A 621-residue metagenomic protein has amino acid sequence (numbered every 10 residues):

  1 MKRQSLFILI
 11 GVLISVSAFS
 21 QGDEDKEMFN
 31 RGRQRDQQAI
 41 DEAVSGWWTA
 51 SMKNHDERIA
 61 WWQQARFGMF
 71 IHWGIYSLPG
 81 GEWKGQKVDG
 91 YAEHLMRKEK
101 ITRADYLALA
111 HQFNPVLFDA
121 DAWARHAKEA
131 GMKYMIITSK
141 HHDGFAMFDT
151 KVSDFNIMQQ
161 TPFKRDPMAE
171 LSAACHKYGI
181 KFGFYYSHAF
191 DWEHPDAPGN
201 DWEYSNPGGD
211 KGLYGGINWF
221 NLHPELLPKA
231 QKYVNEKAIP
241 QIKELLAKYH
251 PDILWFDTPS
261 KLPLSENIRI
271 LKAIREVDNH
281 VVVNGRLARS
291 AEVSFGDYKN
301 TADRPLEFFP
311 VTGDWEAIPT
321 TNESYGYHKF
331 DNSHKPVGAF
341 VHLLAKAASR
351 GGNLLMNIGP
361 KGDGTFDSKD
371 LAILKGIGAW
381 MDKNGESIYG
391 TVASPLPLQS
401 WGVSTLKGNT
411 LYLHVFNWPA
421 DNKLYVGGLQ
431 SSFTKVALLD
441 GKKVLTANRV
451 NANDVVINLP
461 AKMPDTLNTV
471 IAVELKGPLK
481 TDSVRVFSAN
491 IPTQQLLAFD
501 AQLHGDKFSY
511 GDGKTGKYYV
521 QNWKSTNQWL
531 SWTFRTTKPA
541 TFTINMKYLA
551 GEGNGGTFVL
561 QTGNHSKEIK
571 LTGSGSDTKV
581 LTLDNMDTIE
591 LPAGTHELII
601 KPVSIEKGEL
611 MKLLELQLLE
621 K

Functional and structural regions predicted by a protein language model:
M1-F7: Bacterial N-terminal signal peptides that target proteins for export
S15-S17: N-terminal signal peptide c-region/cleavage motif recognized by signal peptidases
Q21-W529, T533-K538, Y548-E590, E597-K621: Mature catalytic domains of secreted/periplasmic carbohydrate-active enzymes
I544: P-loop NTPase switch module centered on the Walker A-proximal segment
